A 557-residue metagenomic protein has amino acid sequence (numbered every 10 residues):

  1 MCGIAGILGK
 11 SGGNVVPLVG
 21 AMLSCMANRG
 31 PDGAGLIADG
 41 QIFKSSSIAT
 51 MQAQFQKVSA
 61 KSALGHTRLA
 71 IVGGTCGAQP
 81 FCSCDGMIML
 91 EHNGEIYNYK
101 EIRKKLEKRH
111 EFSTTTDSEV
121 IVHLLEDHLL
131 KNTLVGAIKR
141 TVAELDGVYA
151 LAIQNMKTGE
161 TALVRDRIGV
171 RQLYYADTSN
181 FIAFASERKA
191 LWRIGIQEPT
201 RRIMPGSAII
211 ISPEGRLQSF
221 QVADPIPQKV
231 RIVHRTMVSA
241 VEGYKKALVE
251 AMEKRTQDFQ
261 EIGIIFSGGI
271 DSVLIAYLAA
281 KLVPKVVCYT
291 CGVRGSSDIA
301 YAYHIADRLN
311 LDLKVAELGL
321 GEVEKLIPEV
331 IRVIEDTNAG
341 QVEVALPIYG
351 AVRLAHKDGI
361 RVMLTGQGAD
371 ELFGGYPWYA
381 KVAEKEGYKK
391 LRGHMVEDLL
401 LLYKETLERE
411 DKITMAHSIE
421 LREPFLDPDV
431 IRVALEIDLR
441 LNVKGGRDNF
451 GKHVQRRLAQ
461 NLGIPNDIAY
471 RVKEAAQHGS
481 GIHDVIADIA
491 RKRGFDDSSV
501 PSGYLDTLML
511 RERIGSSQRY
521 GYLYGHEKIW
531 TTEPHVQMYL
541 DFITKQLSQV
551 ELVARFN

Functional and structural regions predicted by a protein language model:
M1-V333: Cysteine-centered catalytic environments shared across enzyme families
L8-G13, K108, M156-T161, R167-L173 (+5 more regions): ATP-dependent adenylate-handling active sites, centered on carboxylate activation for C-N bond formation
L18-A21, Q79-S83, G136-A143, M363-D370 (+6 more regions): Short alpha-helical "patches" and their helix-cap loops
N28-D32, Q257, G340, V443 (+2 more regions): Intrinsically disordered or highly flexible coil/loop and linker segments, enriched in small and charged/polar residues
E111-D117, L134-G136, K444-G445, G463-A475: Short, surface-exposed acidic
R493-L508: C-terminal catalytic/acceptor-binding lobe
